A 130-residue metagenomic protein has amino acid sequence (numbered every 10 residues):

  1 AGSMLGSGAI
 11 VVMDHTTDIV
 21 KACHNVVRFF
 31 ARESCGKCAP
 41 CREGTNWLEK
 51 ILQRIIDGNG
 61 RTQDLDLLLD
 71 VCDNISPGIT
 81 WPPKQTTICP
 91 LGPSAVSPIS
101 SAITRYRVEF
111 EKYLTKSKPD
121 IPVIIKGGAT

Functional and structural regions predicted by a protein language model:
A1-T130: Redox cofactor-anchoring modules in respiratory/redox and cofactor-processing assemblies
